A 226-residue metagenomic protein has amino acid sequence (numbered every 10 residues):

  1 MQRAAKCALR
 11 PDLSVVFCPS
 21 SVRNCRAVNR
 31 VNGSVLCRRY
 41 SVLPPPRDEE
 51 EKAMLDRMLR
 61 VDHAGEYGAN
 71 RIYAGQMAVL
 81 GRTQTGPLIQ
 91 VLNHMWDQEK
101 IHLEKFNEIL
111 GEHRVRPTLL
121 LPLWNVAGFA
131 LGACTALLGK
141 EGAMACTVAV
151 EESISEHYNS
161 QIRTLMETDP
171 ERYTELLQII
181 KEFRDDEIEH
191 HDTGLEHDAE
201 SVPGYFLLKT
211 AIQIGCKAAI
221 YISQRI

Functional and structural regions predicted by a protein language model:
Q2-I226: Non-heme di-metal
